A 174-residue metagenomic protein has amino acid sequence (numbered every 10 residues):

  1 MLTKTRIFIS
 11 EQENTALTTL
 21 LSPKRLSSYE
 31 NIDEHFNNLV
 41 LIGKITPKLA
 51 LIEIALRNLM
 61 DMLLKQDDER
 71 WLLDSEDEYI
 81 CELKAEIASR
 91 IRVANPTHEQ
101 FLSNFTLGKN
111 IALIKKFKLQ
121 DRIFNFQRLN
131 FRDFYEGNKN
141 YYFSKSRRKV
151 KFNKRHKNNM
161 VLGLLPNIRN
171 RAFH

Functional and structural regions predicted by a protein language model:
M1-I168, H174: Amphipathic alpha-helical interface elements
